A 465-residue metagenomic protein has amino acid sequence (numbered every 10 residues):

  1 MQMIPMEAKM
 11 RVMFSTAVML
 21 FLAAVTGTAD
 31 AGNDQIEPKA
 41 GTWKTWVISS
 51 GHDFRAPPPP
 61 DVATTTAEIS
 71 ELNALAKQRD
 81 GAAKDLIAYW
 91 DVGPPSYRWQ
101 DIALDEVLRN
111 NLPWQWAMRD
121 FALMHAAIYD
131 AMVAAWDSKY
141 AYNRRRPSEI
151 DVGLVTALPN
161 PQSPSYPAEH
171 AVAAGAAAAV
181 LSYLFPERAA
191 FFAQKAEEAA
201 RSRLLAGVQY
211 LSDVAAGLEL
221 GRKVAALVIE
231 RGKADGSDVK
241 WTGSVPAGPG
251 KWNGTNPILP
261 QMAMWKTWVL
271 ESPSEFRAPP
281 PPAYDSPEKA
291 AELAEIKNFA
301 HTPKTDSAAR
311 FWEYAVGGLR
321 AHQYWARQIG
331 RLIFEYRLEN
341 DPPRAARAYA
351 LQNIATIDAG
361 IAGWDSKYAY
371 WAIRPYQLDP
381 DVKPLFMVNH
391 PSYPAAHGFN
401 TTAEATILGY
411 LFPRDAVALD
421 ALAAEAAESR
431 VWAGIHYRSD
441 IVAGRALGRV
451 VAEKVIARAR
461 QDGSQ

Functional and structural regions predicted by a protein language model:
M1-M10: N-terminal secretory signal peptides that target proteins for export/translocation
V12-M13, A31: Hydrophobic transmembrane signal anchors and adjacent membrane-proximal interface regions, especially in viral
S15-A24: Bacterial N-terminal signal peptides
D30-Q465: Acidic/polar surface patches and capping/hinge elements
